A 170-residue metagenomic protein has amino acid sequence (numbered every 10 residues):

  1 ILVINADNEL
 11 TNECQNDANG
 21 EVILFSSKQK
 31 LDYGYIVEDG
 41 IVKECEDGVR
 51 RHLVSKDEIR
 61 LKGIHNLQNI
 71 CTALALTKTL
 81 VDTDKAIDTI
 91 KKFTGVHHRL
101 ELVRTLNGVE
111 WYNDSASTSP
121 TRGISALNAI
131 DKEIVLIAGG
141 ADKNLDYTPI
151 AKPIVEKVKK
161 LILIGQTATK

Functional and structural regions predicted by a protein language model:
L2-A6, I137-A138, K157-Q166: Short internal beta-strands
V3-N5, L24, N113: General beta-strand structural signal in soluble alpha/beta enzymes
A6-L10, S27-K30, Q166-T169: Short, polar loop motifs at secondary-structure junctions
L10-C14, R122, K170: Phosphate- and divalent-cation-binding pockets in alpha/beta enzyme and binding domains that engage nucleotide-derived
N12-E58, V96-R99, V103: Extended acidic/charged loop-beta regions that coordinate divalent cations and stabilize anionic phosphate/carboxylate
S55-K159: Nucleotide phosphate-binding/pyrophosphate-handling subdomain across enzymes that bind or process nucleotide phosphates
